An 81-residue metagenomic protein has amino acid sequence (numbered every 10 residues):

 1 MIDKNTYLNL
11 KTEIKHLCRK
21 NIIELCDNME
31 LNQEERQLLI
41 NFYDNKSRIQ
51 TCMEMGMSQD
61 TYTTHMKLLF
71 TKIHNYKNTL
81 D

Functional and structural regions predicted by a protein language model:
M1-E13: General nucleic-acid-binding
E13-N28: Short, Lys/Arg-enriched N-terminal segment that forms or immediately precedes the first helix of a structured domain
N28-E35: Short helix-coil-helix linker/hinge
N41-N45: Short helix-to-turn junction characteristic of helix-turn-helix DNA-binding domains, especially the helix
Q50-M55: Short alpha-helical "recognition helix" segments of helix-turn-helix
M66-N78: C-terminal flanking helix
